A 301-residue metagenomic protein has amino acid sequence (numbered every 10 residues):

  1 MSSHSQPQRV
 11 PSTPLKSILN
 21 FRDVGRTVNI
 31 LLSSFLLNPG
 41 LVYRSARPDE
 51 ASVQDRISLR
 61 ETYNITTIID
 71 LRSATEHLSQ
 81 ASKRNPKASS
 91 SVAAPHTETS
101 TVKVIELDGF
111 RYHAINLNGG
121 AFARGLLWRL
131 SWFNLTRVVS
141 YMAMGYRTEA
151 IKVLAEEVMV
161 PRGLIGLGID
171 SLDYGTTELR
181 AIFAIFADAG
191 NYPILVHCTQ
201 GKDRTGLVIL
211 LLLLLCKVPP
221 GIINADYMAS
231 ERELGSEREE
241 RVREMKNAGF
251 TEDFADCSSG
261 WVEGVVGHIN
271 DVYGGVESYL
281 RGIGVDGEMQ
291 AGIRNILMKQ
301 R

Functional and structural regions predicted by a protein language model:
M1-L195, V208-R301: Cys-dependent protein tyrosine phosphatase-like superfamily
T199-Q200, R204-T205: Ser/Thr-glycine-rich phosphate-binding loops at phosphate-binding pockets of nucleotides, nucleotide cofactors
